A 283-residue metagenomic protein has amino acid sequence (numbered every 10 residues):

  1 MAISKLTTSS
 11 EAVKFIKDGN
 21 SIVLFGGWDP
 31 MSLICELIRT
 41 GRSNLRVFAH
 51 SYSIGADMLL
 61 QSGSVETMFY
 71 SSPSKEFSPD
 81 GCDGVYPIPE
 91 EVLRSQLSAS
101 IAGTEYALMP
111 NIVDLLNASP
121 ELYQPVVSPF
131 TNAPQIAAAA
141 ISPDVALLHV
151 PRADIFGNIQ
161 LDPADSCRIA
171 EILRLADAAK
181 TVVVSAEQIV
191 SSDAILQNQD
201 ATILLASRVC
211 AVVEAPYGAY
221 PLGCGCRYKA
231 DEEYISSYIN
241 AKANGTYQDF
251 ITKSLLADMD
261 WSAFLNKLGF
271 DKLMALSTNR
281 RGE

Functional and structural regions predicted by a protein language model:
A2-E283: Conserved alpha/beta enzyme-core scaffold
